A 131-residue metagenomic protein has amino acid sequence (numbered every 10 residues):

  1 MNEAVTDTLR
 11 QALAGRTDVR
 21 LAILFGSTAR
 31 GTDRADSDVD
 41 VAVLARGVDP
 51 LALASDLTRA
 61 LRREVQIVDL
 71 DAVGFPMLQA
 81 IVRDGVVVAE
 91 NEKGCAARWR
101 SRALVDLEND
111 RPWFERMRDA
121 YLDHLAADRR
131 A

Functional and structural regions predicted by a protein language model:
M1-L21, A29-A35, L44-A131: Catalytic core of pol beta-like nucleotidyltransferases
